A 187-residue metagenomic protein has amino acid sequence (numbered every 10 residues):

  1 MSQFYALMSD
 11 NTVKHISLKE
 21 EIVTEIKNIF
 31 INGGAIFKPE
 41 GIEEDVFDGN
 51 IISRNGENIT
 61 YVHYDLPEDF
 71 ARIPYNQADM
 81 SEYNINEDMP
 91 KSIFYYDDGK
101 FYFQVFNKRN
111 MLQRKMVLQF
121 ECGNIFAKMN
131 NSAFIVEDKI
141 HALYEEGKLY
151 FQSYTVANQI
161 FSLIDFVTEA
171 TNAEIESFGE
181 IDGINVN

Functional and structural regions predicted by a protein language model:
S2-N11: A short beta-strand micro-motif
T12-K14, E21-I22: Intrinsically disordered, low-complexity regulatory segments
I22-N187: Acidic, low-complexity, intrinsically disordered interaction modules
